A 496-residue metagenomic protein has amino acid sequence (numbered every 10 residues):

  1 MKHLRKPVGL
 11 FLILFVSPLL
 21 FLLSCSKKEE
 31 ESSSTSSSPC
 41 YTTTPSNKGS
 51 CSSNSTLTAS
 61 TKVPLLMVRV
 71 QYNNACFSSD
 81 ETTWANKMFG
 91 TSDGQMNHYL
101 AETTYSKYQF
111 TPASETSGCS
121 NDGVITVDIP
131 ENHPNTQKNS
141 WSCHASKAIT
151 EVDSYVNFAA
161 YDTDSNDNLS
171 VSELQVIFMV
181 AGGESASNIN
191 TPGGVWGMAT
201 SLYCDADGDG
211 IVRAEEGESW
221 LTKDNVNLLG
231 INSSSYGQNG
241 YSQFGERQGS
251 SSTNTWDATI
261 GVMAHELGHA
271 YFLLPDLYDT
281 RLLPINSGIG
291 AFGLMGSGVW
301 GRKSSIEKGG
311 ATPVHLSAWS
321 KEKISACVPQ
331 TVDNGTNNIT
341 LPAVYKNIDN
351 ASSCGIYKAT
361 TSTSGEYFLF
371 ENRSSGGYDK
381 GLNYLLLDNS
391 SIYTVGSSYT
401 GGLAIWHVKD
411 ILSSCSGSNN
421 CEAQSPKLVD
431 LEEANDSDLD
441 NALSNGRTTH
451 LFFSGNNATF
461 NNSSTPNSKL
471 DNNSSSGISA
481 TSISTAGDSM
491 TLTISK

Functional and structural regions predicted by a protein language model:
K2-L12: Bacterial N-terminal signal peptides that target proteins for export
F11-F21: Bacterial N-terminal signal peptides
L19-T44, K48: Bacterial Sec-dependent N-terminal signal peptides
C40-N47, L57, S78-N86, G94-S117 (+3 more regions): Non-catalytic C-terminal accessory/binding modules of secreted extracellular proteins
K87-V152, V299-T312: Divalent cation-coordinating acidic motifs and surrounding scaffolds that mediate Ca2+/Mg2+/Mn2+/Zn2+-dependent binding
A160-V176, G210-V212, K380: Acidic, glycine-anchored loop motifs typical of Ca2+
G261-L277: Active-site recognition of the HExxH zinc-binding catalytic motif
I285-P329: Post-HExxH zinc-binding segment in Zn-dependent metallohydrolases
